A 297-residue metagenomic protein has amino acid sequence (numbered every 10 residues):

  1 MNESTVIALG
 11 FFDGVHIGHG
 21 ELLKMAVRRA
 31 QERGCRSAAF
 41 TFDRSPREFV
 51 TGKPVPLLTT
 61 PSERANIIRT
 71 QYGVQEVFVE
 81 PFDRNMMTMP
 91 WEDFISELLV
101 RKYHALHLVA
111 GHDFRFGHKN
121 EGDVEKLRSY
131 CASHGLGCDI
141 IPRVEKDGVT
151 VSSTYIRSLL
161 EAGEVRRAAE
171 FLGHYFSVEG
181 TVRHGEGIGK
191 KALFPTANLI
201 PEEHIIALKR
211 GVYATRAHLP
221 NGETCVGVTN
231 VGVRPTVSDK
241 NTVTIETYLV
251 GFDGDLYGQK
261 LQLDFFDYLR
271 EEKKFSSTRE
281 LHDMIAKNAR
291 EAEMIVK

Functional and structural regions predicted by a protein language model:
N2-P61: N-terminal catalytic cores of NTP/NDP-binding nucleotidyl/phosphoryl-transfer enzymes
H16, I68, L108, A168 (+2 more regions): Residue-level signal for inorganic ion chemistry
A39, V79, I140-I141: A structural preference for short, hydrophobic beta-strand core positions in alpha/beta folds
E48-H134: N-terminal Rossmann-like or analogous alpha/beta NTP/dinucleotide-binding catalytic cores that position adenine
C131-V233: Glycine-rich, Lys/Arg-enriched anion-binding loops that position phosphate/diphosphate groups for phosphoryl
G185-K297: Phosphate/ribose-recognition catalytic cores of enzymes acting on nucleotide-derived substrates
